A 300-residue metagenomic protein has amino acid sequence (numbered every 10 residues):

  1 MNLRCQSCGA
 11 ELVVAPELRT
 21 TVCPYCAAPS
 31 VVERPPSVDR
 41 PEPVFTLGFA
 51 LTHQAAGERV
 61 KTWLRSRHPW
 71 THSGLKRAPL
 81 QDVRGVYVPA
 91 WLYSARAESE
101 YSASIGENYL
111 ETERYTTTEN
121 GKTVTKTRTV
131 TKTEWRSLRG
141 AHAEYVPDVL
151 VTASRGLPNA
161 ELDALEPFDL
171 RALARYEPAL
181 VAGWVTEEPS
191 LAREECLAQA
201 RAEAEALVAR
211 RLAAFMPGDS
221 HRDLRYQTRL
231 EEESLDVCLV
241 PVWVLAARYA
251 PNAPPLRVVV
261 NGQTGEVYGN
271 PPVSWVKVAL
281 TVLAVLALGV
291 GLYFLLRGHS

Functional and structural regions predicted by a protein language model:
N2, T20: Residues immediately within or flanking Cys/His clusters that coordinate Zn2+ in small zinc-binding modules
C5-C8, C23-C26: Short cysteine-rich clusters marking metal-coordination/redox-active sites
E11, P29: Cys/His-rich metal-chelating microdomains
V14-A15, V32-E33: Short, non-ligating residues that shape and space the ligands of small metal-coordination modules and catalytic
D39-N252, G298: Charged, low-complexity helical/coil segments in non-catalytic cytosolic or luminal regions
Y93, D236-L288: Extended hydrophobic
V290-S300: Juxtamembrane boundary at the C-terminal end of a transmembrane helix
